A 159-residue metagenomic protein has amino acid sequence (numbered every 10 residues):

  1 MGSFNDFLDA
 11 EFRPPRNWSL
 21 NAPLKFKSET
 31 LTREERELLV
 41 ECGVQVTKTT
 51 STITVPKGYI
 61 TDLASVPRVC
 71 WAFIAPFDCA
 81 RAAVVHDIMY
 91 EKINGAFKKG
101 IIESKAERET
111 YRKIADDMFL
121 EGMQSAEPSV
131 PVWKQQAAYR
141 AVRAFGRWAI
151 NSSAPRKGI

Functional and structural regions predicted by a protein language model:
M1-I159: Extended terminal accessory/targeting regions
